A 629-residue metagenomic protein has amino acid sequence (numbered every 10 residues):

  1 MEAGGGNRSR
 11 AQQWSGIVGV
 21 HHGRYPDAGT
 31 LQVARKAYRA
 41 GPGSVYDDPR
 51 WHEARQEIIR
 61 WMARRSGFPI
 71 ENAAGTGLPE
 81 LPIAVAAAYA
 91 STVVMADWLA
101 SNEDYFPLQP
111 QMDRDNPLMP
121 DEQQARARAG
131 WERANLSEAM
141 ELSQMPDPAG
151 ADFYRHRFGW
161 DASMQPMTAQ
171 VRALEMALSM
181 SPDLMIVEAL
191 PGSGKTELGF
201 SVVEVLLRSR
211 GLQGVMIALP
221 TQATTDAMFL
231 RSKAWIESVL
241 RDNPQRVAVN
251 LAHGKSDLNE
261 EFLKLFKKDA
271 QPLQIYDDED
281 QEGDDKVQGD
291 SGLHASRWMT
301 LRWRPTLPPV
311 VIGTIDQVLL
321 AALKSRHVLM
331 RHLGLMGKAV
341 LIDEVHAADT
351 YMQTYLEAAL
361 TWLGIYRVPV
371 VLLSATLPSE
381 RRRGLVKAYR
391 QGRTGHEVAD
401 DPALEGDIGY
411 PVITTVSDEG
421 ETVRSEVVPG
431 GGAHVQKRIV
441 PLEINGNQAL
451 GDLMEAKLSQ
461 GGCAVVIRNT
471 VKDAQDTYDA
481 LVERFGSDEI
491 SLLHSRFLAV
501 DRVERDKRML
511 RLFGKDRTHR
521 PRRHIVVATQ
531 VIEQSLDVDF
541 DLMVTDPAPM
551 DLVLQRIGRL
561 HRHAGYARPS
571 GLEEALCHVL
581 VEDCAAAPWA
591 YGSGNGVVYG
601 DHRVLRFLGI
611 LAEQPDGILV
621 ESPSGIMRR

Functional and structural regions predicted by a protein language model:
M1-A149: Accessory nucleic-acid engagement/destabilization modules that flank
A149-E188: Conserved pre-motif I regulatory segment
M180-V203, A348-Y351, S374: Walker A/P-loop
G214-E237, L251-E260, L377-R381, V471: Conserved Walker A/P-loop ATP-binding site and its immediately adjacent core in helicase/helicase-like ATPase domains
K233-P309, I315-Q317: A substrate-engagement module of RecA-like helicase motors
L333-A339, H346-E426: Post-DEXD/H (motif II) to motif III coupling segment of the RecA-like Helicase ATP-binding lobe
R382, N445-R517, F540, V544-R629: C-terminal helicase lobe and adjacent C-terminal extensions/tails of nucleic-acid helicase motors
R393-A474: Conserved interdomain linker/interface between the two RecA-like ATPase lobes of SF2 helicase motors
